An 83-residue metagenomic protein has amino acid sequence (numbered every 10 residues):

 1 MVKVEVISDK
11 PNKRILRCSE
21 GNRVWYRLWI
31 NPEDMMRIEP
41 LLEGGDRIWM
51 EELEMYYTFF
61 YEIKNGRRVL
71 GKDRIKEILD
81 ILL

Functional and structural regions predicted by a protein language model:
K3-V4: Negatively charged, low-complexity tracts enriched in Asp/Glu with abundant Ser/Thr
I7-N12, S19-G21: Short, ordered beta-strand-loop transition motifs
K13-L16, Y26: Amphipathic, interaction-prone secondary-structure segments
E20-G44: A short, Lys/Arg-rich alpha-helix, primarily the initiator
Y26-N31, L53, F60, L79: Extended low-polarity, hydrophobic cluster-rich segments
E43-F59: Short alpha-helical DNA-recognition segment
M55-V69: Recognition helix of helix-turn-helix/homeodomain-like DNA-binding domains that insert into the DNA major groove
D73-L83: DNA major-groove recognition helix of helix-turn-helix/homeodomain DNA-binding modules
